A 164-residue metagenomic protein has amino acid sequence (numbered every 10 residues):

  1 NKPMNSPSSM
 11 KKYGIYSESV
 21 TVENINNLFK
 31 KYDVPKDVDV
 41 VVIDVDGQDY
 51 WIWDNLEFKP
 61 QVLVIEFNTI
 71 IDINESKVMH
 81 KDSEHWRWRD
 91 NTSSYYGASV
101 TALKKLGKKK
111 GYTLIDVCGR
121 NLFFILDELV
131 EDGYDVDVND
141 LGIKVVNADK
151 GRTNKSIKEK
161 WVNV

Functional and structural regions predicted by a protein language model:
N1-I43, F58, T69-I73, D149-N154: SAM cofactor-binding core of SAM-dependent methyltransferases, primarily the Rossmann-like beta-alpha-beta module
S6-P7, I52-E57, L114: Alpha-helix C-terminal capping segments
Y16, L63-V64, I115: Hydrophobic/aromatic beta-strand patches that form the interior of the parallel beta-sheet core in alpha/beta enzyme
N27-Y32, N74-V164: Rossmann-like AdoMet/SAM-dependent catalytic core
V40, V62-V64, N121-I125: Conserved hydrophobic/aromatic beta-strand scaffold that supports enzyme active sites
V42-D54: Active-site glycine- and acidic-residue-rich loops that bind and position anionic ligands or nucleotide-like cofactors
W51-W88: A short alpha/beta connector and helix-capping loop motif
